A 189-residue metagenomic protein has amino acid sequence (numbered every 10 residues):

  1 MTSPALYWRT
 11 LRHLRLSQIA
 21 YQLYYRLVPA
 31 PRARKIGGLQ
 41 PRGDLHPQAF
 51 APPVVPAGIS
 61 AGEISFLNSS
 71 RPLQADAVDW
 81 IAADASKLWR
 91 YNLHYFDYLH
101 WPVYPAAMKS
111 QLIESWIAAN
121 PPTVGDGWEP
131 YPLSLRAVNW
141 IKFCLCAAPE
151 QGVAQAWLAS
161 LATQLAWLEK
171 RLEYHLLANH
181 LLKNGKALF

Functional and structural regions predicted by a protein language model:
M1-L73, V78: Extreme N-terminal leader/anchor segments
S3-L6, A85-Y91: Short, functionally important structural connectors and interaction interfaces within domains
W80-A83: Large, well-folded core regions of big proteins
K87-F189: Aromatic-lined, polymer-binding surfaces characteristic of secreted/periplasmic polysaccharide-degrading enzymes
